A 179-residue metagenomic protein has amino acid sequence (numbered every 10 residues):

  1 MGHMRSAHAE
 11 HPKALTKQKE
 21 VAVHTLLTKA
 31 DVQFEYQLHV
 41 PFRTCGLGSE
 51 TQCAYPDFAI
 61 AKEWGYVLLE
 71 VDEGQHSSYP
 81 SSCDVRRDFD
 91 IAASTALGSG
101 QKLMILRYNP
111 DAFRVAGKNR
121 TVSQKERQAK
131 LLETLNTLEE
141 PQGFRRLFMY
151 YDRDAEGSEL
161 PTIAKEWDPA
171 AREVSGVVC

Functional and structural regions predicted by a protein language model:
M1-C179: Nucleic-acid endo/exonuclease domains
